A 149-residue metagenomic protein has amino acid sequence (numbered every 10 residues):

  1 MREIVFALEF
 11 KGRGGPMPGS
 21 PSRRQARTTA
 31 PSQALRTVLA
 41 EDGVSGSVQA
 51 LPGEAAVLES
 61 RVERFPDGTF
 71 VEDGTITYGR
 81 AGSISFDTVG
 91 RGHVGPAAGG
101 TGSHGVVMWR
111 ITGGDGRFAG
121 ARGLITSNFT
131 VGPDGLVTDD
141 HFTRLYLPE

Functional and structural regions predicted by a protein language model:
M1-E149: Beta-strand-enriched cores of mature, soluble protein domains
